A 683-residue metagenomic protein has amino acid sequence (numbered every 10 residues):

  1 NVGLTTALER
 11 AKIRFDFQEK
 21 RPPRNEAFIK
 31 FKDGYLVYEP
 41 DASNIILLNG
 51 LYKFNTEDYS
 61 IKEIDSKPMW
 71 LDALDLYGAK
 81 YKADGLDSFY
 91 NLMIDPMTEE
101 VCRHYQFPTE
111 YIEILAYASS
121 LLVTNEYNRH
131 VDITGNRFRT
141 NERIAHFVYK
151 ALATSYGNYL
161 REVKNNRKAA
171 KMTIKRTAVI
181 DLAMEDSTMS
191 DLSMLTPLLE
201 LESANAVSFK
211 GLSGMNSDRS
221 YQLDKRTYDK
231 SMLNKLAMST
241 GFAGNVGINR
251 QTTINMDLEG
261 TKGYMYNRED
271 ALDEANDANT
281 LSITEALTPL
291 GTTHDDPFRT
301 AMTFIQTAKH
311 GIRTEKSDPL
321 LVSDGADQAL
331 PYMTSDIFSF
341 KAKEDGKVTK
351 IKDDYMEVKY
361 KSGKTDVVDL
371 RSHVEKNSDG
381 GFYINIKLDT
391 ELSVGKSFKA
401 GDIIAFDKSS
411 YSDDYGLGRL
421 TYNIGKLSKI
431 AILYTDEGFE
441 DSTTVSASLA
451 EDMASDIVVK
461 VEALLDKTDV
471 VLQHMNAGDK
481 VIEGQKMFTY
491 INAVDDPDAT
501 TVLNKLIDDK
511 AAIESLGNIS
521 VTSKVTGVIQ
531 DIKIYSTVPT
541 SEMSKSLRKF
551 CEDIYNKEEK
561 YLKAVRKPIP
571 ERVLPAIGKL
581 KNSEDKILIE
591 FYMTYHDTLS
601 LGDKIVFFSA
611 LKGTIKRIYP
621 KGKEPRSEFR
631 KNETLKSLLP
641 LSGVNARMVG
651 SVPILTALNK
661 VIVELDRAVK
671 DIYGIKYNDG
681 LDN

Functional and structural regions predicted by a protein language model:
N1, M184-N255, L320-E344, T349 (+1 more regions): Conserved mixed alpha/beta core segments that line enzyme active sites in large multi-domain catalysts
N1-A206, F242, T253-M256, G260 (+9 more regions): N-terminal non-catalytic structural scaffold regions of very large proteins
A42-N44, Q251-I254, D369-K376: A short, sequence-level motif marking secondary-structure junctions
I114-A116, Y228-K230, T314, N423-G425: Solvent-exposed alpha-helices and their adjacent loops that cap or buttress functional pockets in soluble metabolic
D132-G135, L233, Y415-L417, E514: Short alpha-helical segments and helix-capping/turn motifs at coil-helix boundaries
K262, R268-N683: Conserved structured catalytic cores and adjacent interaction surfaces of nucleotide-binding/hydrolyzing enzymes
